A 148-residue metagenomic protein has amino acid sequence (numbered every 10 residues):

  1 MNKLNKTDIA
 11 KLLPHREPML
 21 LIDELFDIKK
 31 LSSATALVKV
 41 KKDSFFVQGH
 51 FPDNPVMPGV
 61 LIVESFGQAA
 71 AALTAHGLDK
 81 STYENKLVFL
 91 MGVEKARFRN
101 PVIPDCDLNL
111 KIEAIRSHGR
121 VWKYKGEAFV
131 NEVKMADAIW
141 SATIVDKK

Functional and structural regions predicted by a protein language model:
M1-L4, K86, V121, D146-K148: FNR-like FAD-binding dehydrogenase module
N2-K3, A71-N109, M135-D137, A142: Hydrophobic beta-strand-centered segment that forms part of the acyl-chain substrate-binding groove
L4-R16, Y83-E84: Short aromatic-glycine motifs in intrinsically disordered, low-complexity regions
A10, D53, R97-N100: Beta-strand-rich interaction surfaces with strong enrichment in secreted/lumenal proteins
P14, V102-C106, E113-K148: HotDog/MaoC-like acyl-thioester-processing domains
E17-M57, I62: Catalytic strand-loop segment that frames the active site of acyl-thioester-processing enzymes
D23-F26, E94, R99, E113-I115 (+1 more regions): Conserved positions in beta-strands of structured domains
L25, M57-T82: Active-site helix/loop of acyl-thioester processing domains in fatty-acid/polyketide metabolism, spanning hotdog-fold
